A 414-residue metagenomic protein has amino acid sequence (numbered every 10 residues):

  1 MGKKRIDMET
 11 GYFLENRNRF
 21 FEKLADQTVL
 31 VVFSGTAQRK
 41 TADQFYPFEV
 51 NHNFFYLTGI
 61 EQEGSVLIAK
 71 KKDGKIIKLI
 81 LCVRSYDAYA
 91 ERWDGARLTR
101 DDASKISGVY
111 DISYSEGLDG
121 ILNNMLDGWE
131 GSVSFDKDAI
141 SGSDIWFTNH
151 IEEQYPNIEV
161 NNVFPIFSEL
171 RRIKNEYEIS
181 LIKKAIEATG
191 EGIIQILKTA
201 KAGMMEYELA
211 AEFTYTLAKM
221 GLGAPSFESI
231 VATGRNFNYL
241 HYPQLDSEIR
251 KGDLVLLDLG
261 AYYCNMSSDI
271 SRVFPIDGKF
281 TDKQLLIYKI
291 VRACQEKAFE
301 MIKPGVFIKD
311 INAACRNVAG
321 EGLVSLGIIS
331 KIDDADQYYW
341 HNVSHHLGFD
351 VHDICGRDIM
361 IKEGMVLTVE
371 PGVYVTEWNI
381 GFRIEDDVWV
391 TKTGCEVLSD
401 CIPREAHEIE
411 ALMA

Functional and structural regions predicted by a protein language model:
M1-A414: Active-site neighborhoods and metal-handling regions in enzymes and metal-associated proteins
